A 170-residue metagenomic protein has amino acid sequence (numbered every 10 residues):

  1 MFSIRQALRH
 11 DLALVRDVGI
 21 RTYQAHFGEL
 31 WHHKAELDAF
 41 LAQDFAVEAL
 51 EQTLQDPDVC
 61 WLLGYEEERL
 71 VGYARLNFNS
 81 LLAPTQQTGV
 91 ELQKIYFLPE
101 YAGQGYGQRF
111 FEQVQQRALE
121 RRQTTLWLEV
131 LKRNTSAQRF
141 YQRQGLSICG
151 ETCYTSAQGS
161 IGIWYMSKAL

Functional and structural regions predicted by a protein language model:
M1-S3: Extreme N-terminal starter segment of soluble prokaryotic enzymes
Q6-L12, D17-H32, E36-E100, Q108-Q113 (+4 more regions): Acetyl-CoA-dependent GNAT
L14, G105, S136: Residues that form or flank phosphate/diphosphate-binding pockets in enzymes that use nucleotide phosphates
Q86-V90, T124-Q144, G150-L170: C-terminal "cap" of GNAT-fold acetyltransferases
Y96, L146-S147: Short acidic-aromatic loop segments in the C-terminal HATPase_c
L98-E100, Q104, K132-R133: Active-site acidic-Proline motif in GNAT/NAT acetyltransferases
G105, R122, G145: Short glycine-rich hinge loops at helix-strand junctions in the catalytic core of two-component histidine kinases
